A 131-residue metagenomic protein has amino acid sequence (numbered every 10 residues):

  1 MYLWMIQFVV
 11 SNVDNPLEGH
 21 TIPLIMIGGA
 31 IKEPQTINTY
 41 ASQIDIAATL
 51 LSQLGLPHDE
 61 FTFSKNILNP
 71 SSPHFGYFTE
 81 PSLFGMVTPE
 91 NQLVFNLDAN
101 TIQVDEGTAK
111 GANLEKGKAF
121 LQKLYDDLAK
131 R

Functional and structural regions predicted by a protein language model:
M1-R131: Solvent-exposed soluble domains appended to multi-pass membrane proteins
